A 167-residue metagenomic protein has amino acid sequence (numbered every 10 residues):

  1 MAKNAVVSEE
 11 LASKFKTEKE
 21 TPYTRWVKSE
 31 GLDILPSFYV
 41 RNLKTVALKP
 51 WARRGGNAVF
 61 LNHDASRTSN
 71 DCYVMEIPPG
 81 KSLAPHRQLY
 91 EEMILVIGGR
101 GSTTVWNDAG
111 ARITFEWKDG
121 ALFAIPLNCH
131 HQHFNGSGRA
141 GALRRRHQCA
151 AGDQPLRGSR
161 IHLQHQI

Functional and structural regions predicted by a protein language model:
M1-S69, I161-Q166: A short, N-terminal "cap"/entry segment at the start of jelly-roll beta-barrel domains of the cupin/DSBH fold
R54-V59, D71-Q88: Conserved short histidine dyad/triad with adjacent acidic residue
F60-D64, L83-Q88, V105, T114-F115 (+1 more regions): Short histidine-centered beta-strand/loop micro-motifs that create catalytic or ligand/metal-coordination sites
V74-M75, P85-R87, E91-V96, T114-F115 (+1 more regions): His/acidic/aromatic-lined binding-pocket segments of jelly-roll/cupin-type domains and related regulatory beta-sandwich
P78-P79, L89-D108: Glycine- and acidic-residue-biased ligand/ion/polar-headgroup-sensing regions
S82-A84, S102, A121-H133: Histidine-centered metal-chelating micro-motifs
M93-L95, F123-A124, G138-G158: A short hydrophobic beta-strand segment most commonly corresponding to one strand of the jelly-roll/cupin
N107-N128: Short acidic-glycine-tyrosine-enriched beta hairpin
